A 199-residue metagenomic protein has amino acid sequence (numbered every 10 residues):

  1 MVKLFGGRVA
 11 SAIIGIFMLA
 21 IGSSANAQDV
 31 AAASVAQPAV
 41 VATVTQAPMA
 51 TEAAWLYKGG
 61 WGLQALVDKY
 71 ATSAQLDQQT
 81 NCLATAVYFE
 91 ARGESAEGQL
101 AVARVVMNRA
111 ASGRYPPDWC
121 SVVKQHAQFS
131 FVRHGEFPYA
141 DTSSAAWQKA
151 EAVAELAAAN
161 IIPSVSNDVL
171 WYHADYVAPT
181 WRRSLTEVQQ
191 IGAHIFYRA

Functional and structural regions predicted by a protein language model:
M1-L76, Y197-A199: N-terminal secretory targeting signals
Q28, A54-A199: Bacterial extracytoplasmic/cell-wall-associated proteins, especially those involved in peptidoglycan
